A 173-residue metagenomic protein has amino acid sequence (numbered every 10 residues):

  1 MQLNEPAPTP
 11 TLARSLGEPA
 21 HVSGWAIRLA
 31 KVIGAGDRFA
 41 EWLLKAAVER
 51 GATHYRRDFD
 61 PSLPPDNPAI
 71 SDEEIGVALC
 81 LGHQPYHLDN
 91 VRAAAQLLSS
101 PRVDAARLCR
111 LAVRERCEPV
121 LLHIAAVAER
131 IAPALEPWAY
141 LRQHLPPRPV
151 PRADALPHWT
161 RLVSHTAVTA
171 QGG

Functional and structural regions predicted by a protein language model:
M1-R28: Basic, Lys/Arg-rich alpha-helical nucleic-acid-recognition elements, primarily the DNA-binding modules of transcription
E5, T9, V22, V32-D37 (+6 more regions): Intrinsic-disorder-associated interaction segments
A20, I27, D37-F39, H54 (+3 more regions): Polar low-complexity intrinsically disordered regions enriched in Ser/Thr and small residues
L29-L98: Helix-turn-helix/homeodomain-like alpha-helical modules used for DNA recognition and transcription-factor dimerization
I75-G173: Hydrophobic alpha-helical interaction segments
